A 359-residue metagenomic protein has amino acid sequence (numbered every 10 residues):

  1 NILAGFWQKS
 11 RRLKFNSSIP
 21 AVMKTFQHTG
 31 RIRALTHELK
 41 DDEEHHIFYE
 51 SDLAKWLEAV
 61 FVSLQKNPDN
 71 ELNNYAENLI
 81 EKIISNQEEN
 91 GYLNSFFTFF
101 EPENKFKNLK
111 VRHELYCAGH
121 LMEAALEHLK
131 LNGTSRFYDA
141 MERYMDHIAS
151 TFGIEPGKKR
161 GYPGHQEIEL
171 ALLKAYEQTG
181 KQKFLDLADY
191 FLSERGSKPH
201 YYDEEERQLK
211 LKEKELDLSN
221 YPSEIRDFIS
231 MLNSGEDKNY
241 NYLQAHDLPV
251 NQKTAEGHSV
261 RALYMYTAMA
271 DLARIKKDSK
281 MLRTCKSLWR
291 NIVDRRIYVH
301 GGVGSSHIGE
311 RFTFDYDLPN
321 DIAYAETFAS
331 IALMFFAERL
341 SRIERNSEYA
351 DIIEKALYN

Functional and structural regions predicted by a protein language model:
N1-N359: Glycan-recognition and catalytic cores of secretory/periplasmic carbohydrate-active enzymes
